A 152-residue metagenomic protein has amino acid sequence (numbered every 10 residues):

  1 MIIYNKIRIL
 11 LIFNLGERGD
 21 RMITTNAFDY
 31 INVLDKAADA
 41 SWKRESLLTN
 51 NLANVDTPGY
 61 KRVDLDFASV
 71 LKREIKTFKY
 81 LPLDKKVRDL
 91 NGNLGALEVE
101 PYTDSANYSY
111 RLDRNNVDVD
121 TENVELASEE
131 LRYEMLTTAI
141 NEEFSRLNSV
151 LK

Functional and structural regions predicted by a protein language model:
I2-K152: Amphipathic alpha-helical polymerization modules
